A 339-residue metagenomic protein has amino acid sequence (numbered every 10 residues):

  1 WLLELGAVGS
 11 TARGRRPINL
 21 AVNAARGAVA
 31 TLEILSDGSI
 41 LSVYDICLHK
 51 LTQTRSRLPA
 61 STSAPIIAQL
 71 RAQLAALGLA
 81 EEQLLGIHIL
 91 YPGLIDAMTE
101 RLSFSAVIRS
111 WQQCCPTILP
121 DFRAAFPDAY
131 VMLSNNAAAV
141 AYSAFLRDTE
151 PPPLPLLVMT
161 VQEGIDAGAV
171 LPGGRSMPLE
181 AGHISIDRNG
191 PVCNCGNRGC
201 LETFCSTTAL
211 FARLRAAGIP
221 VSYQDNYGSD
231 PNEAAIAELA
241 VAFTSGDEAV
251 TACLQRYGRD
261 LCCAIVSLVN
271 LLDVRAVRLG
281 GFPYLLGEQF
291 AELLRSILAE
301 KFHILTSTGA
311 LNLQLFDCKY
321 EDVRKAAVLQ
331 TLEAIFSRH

Functional and structural regions predicted by a protein language model:
W1-L2, L94: Short hinge/loop at the helix->beta-strand junction immediately C-terminal to the helix-turn-helix recognition helix
L2, F122, Y130-L133, L311-L315: Generic structural signal for residues in well-ordered beta-strands
L3-L5, S10-R57, S61-Q83, E150 (+1 more regions): ATP-binding/phosphotransfer module of carbohydrate and carboxylate kinases, centering on a glycine-rich
A25, I46-C47, M98, L171-P172 (+1 more regions): Short, ordered coil/turn segments that flank beta-strands lining enzyme active or ligand-binding pockets
V29-E33, L84-H88, L156-T160, D166: Short glycine-aspartate micro-motif
S42, D96-F104, D166-V170: Amphipathic coiled-coil signal-relay and dimerization helices
K50-A75, L79-P155, E180, A291-E300: Glycine-rich phosphate-binding loop and adjoining helix at the ATP-binding site of ATP-dependent phosphoryl-transfer
Q53, S110-C114, D121-F126, Y130-V241: Glycine/GP-enriched mid-protein hinge/lid loop-to-helix segment characteristic of carbohydrate kinases
